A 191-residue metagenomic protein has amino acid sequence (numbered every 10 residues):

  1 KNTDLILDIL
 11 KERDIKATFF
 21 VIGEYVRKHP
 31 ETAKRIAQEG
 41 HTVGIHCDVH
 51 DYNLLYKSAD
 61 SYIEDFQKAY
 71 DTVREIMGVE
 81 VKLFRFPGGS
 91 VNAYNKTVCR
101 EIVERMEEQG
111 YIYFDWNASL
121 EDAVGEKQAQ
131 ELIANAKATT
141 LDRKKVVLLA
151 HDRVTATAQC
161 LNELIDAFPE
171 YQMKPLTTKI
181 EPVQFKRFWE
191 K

Functional and structural regions predicted by a protein language model:
K1, V26-P30, A123-E126, T155-A158: Loop/helix-junction capping segments adjacent to catalytic residues or to phosphate/diphosphate-binding pockets
K1-E80, E163, A167, I180-E181: Active-site beta->alpha N-cap acidic-glycine motif
D4-T18, E75, N117, Q130-E131 (+1 more regions): Terminal accessory/targeting
L5, D51-M77, S90-K144, Q159-C160: Alpha-helical scaffold elements lining the catalytic groove of polysaccharide deacetylases
F19-E24, I45-C47, R85-G88, N117-A118 (+2 more regions): A cross-domain feature marking catalytic cores of carbohydrate-active enzymes and several ubiquitous metabolic/repair
A33-I36, S58-S61, A129-L132, R187-K191: Short low-complexity, flexible loop/linker segments enriched in glycine and/or proline with clustered acidic
T42, I112, Q172-K174: Conserved beta-strand segments of alpha/beta enzyme cores
E80-K82, K145-V146: Residue-level recognition of the N-termini of beta-strands and the immediately preceding loop/turn
